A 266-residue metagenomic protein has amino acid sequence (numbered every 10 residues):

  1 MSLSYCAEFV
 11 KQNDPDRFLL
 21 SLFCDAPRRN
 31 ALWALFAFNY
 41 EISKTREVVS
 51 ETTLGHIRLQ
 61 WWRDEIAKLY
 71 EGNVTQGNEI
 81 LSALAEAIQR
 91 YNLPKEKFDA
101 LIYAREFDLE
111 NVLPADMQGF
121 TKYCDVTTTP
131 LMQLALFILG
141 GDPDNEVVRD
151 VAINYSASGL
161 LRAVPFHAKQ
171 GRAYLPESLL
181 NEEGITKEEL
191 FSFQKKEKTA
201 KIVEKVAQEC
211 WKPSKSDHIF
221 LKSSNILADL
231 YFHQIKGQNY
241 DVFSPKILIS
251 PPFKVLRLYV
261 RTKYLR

Functional and structural regions predicted by a protein language model:
M1-A87, F98-R105, C124-Q133, D144-L161 (+1 more regions): Catalytic cores of Mg2+-dependent Asp-rich isoprenoid enzymes
L93-K97: Long amphipathic alpha-helical segments that form oligomerization/scaffold cores
E106-G119, S192: Acidic/His metal-coordination segments adjacent to aromatic residues that form catalytic metal sites in metalloenzymes
A115, D142-P143: Membrane-interface helix caps and helix-loop-helix hairpins in membrane proteins
L134-I138: Alpha-helical transmembrane segments of multipass membrane proteins
